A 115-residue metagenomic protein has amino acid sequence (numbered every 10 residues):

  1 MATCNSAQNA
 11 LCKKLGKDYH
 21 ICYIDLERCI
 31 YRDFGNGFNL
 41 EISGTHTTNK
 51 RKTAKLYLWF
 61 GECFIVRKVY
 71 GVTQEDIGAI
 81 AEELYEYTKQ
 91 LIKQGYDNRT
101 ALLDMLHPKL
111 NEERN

Functional and structural regions predicted by a protein language model:
M1-G37, W59-A79, T88-R114: Negatively charged, low-complexity tracts enriched in Asp/Glu with abundant Ser/Thr
L40-G44: A short acidic-to-branched-hydrophobic micro-motif
T45-K55, I80: Detector for the mature cores of small, proteolytically processed and post-translationally modified peptide effectors
